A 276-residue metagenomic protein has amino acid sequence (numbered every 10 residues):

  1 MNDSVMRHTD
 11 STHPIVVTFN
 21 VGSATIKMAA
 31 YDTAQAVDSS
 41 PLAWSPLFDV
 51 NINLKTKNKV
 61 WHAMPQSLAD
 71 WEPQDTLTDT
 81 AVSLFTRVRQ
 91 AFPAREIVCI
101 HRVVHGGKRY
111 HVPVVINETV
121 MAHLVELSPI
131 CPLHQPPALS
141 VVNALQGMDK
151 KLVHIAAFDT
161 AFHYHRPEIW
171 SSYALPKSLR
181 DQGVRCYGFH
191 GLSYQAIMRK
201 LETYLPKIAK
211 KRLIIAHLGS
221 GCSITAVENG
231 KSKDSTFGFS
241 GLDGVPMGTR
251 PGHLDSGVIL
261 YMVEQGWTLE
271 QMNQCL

Functional and structural regions predicted by a protein language model:
D10-K59, K211-K233: Gly/Thr-rich phosphate-binding beta-strand-loop-beta motif of the actin/hexokinase/Hsp70
S23, D75-D79, V115, T119 (+6 more regions): Conserved active-site and cofactor/substrate-binding residues in soluble primary-metabolism enzymes
Y31-D38, V112-A122, I169-S178, N229-D234: A glycine- and small-aliphatic-rich helix-loop capping segment at beta-alpha/alpha-beta transitions that lines
A36-A94, V115, V120-H134: N-terminal phosphate-binding loop and adjacent alpha-helix
V88-Q135, V153-I155, A161-Y173: Short beta-strand-loop/turn "lid" adjacent to the catalytic site in phosphate-handling enzymes
H101, P132-I197: Gly/Ser/Thr-rich active-site cleft segment
H165-E264: Glycine-rich phosphate-binding loop of actin/hexokinase-like ATP-binding domains
R212-A216, E270-L276: Beta-strand segments within the central parallel beta-sheet cores of soluble alpha/beta enzyme folds
